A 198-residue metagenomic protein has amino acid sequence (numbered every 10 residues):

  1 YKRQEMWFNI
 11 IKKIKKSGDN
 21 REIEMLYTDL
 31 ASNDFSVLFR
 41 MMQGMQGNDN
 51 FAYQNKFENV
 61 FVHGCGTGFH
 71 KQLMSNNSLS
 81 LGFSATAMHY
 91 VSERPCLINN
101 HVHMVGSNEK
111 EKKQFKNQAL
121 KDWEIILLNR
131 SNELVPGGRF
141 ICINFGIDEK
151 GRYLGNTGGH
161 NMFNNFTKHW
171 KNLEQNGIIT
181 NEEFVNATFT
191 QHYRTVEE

Functional and structural regions predicted by a protein language model:
Y1: Conserved small/polar residues in nucleotide/adenosyl-binding loops
E22-L30: Conserved SAM-binding motif I beta-strand of class I
V37-Q72: S-adenosyl-L-methionine
F83: A conserved beta-strand element that flanks and buttresses the S-adenosyl-L-methionine
H89, L97-P136: A short glycine-rich, Lys/Arg-flanked "PGG" loop and its adjoining helix->strand segment in the class I
P136-E198: Substrate-binding/catalytic lobe of Class I Rossmann-like enzymes that use SAM or dcSAM, i.e., the mid-to-C-terminal
